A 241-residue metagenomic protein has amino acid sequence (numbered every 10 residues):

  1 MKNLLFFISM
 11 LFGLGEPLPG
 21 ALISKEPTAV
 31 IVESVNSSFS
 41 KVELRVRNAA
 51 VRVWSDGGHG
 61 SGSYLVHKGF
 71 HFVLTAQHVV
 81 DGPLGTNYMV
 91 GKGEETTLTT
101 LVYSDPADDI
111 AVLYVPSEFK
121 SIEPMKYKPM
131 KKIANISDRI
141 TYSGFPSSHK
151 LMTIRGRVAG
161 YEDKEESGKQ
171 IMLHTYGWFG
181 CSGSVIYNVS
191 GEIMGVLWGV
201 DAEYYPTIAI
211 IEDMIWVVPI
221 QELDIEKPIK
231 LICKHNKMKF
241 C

Functional and structural regions predicted by a protein language model:
K2-P17: Classical Sec-dependent N-terminal signal peptides that target proteins to the secretory pathway
P19-E26, I31-V32, H59, V66-D109 (+4 more regions): Catalytic-histidine neighborhood of serine endopeptidases, predominantly the chymotrypsin-like S1/PA family
G20-E43, N87, T99, K120-I122 (+1 more regions): C-terminal cap/linker of serine protease catalytic domains
S37-F39, N48-V73, T96-T97, G183: A conserved glycine-rich beta-strand in the N-terminal activation segment of trypsin-fold
W54-D56, Q77-H78, Y114-K120, K128-K131 (+2 more regions): A structural micro-motif recognizing beta-strand termini and the immediately following turn/loop segments
W54-G58, G91-T96, S147-R155: Short coil-to-beta-strand transition motifs
S63, Y176-L197: Catalytic nucleophile loop of clan PA
I122-Q170, G177-C181, L197-A209: Flexible, gly/ser-rich surface segments that form the specificity/activation loops bordering the active-site cleft
